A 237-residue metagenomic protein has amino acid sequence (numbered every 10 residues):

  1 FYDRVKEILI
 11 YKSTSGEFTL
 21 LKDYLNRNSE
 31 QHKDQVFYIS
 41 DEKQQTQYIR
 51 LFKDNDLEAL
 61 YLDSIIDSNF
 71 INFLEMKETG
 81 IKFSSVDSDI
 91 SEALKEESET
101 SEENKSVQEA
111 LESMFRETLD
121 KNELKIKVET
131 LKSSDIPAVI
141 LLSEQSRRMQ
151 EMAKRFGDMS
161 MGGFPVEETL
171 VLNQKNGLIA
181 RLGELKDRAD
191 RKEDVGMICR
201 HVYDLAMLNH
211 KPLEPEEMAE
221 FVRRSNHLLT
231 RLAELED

Functional and structural regions predicted by a protein language model:
F1-D237: Conserved GHKL (Bergerat-fold) ATPase module
